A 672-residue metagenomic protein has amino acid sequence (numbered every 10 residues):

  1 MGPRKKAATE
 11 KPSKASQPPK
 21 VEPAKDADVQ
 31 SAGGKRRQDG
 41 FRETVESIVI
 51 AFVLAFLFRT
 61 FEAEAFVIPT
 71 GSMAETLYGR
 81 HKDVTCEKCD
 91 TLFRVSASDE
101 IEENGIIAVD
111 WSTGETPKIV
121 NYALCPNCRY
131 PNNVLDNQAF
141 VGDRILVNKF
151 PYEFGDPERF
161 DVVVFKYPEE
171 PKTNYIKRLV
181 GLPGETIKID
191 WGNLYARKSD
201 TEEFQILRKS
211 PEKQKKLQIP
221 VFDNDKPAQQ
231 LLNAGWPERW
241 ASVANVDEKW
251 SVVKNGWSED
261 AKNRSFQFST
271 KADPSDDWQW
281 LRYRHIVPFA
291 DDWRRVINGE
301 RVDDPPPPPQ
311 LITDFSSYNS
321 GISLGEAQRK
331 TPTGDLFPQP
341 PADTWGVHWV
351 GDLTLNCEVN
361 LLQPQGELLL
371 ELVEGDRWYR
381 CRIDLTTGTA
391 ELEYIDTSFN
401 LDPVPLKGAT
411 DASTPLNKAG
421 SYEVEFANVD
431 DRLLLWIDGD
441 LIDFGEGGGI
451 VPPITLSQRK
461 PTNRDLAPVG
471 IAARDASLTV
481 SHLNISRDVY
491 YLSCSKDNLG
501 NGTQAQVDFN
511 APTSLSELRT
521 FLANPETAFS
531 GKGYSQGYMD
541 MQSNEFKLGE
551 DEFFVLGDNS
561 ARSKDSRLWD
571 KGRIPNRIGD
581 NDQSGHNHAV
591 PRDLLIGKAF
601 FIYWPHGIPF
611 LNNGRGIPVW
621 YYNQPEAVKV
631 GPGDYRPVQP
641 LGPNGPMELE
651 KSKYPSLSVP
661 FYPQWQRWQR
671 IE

Functional and structural regions predicted by a protein language model:
G2-E672: Extended hydrophobic leader/signal-anchor segments used for secretion and membrane insertion
